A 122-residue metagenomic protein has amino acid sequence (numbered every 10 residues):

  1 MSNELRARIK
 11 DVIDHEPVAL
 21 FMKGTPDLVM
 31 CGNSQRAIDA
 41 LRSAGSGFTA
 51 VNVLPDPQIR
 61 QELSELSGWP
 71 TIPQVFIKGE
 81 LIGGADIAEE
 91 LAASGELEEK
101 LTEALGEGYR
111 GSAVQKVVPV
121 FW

Functional and structural regions predicted by a protein language model:
M1-K23, D27-G47, L54, Q61-T71 (+2 more regions): Non-globular targeting/processing and membrane-anchoring segments
I82-G83: Short hydrophobic beta-strand segments in globular cytosolic domains
